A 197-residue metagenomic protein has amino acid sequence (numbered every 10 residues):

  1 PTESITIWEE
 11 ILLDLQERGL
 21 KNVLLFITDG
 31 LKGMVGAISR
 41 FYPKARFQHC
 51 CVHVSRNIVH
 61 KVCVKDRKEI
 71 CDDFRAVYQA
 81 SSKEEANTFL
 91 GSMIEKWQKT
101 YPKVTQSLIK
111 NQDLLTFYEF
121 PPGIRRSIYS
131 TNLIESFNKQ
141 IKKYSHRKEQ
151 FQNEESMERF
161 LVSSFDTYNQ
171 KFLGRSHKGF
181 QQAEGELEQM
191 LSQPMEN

Functional and structural regions predicted by a protein language model:
P1-G19: Active-site beta-loop-alpha junctions of metal-dependent nucleic acid enzymes, especially the RNase H-like/DDE
E3, G30, V62, D66 (+3 more regions): Catalytic cores of large soluble enzymes that bind and process phosphate-bearing ligands
E3-S4, F26, C50, V62-D66 (+2 more regions): A generic short alpha-helical patch detector that favors 3-5-residue windows in or near N-terminal regions
K21-V23: A general structural motif
L25-K32, A37-D73: Conserved beta-strand -> loop -> alpha-helix junction used to position metal-binding or nucleic-acid-contacting
P43, A76-N197: Acidic/histidine-rich catalytic cores and adjacent linkers of DNA breakage/strand-transfer/modification proteins
